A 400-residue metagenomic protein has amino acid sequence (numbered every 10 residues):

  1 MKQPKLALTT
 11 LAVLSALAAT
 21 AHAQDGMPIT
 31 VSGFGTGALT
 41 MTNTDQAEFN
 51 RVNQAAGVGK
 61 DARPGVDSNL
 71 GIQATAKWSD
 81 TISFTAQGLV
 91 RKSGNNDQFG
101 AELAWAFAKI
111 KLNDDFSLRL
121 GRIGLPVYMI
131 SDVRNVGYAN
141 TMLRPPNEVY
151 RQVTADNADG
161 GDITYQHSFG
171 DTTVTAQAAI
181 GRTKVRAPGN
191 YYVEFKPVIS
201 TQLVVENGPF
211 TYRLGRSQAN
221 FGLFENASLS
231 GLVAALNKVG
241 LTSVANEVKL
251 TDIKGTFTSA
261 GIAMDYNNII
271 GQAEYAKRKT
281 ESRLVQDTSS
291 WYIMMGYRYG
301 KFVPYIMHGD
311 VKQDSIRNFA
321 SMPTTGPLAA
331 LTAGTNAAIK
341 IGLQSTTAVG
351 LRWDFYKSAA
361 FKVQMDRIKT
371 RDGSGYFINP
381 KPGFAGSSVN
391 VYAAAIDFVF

Functional and structural regions predicted by a protein language model:
M1-A23: Gram-negative bacterial Sec-dependent N-terminal signal peptides
K2, H22-I29, A385-G386: Extreme N-terminus of proteins, especially the signal/transit-peptide cleavage junction and the first residues
Q3-L6, I123, W353, V363: Hydrophobic alpha-helical segments, especially transmembrane helices and their immediate juxtamembrane helical caps
D25, P64, G100, A155 (+5 more regions): A generic structural micro-feature
G26-T42, K60-R186, F195-I199, L203-Q218 (+1 more regions): Outer membrane beta-barrel
T40-E48, N53-A56, V133, A139-P146 (+4 more regions): Outer-membrane pore/translocation modules
T44-Q46, G59, K109, R216-Q218 (+1 more regions): Outer-membrane beta-barrel pore domains
N53-Q54, K60-D61, G94, S131-D132 (+4 more regions): Short leucine-rich amphipathic alpha-helices used at interfaces
